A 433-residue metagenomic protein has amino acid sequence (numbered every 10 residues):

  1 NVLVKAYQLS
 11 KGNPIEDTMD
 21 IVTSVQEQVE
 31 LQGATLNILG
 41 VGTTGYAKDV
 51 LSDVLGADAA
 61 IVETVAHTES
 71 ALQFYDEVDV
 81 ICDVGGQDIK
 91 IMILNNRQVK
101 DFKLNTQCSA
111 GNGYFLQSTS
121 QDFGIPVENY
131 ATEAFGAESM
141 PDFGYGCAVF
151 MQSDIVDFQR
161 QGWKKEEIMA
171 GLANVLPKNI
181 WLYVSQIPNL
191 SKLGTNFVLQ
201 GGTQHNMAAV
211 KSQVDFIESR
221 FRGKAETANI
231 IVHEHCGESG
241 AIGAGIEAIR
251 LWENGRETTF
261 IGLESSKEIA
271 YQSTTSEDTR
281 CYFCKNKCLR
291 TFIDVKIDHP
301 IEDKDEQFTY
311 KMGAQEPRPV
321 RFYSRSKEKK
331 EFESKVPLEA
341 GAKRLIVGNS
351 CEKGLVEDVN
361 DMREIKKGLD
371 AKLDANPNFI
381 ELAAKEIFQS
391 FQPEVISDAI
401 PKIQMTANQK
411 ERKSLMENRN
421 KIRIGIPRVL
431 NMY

Functional and structural regions predicted by a protein language model:
N1-I61, D215-V232, W252-A270, T274-E277 (+2 more regions): N-terminal glycine/serine-rich phosphate-binding loop of ATP-dependent small-molecule kinases, especially carbohydrate
N1-L3, V78-Q98, S139, S276 (+4 more regions): Gly/Thr-rich phosphate-binding beta-strand-loop-beta motif of the actin/hexokinase/Hsp70
K5-I15, M19, N96-S139, Q152 (+3 more regions): Glycine-rich phosphate-binding loop plus the immediately following alpha-helix
Q8-K11, L36-T43, D58-H67, C82-G86 (+4 more regions): Active-site nucleophile and cofactor-binding loops and adjacent substrate-binding regions of central metabolic enzymes
I21-S24, Q28, G171-G194, K402-E411: Phosphate/ATP-binding catalytic cores across multiple sugar-kinase/actin-like superfamilies, primarily ASKHA
T44-A47, V175, P188-R220, E234-G237 (+1 more regions): Glycine-rich phosphate-binding loops at beta-strand->alpha-helix junctions
E69, G113-S118, I231-L263: Glycine-rich phosphate-binding/hydrolytic loop that grips phosphoryl groups
S153-Y183: Adenine-nucleotide phosphate-binding core of ATP-dependent small-molecule kinases
